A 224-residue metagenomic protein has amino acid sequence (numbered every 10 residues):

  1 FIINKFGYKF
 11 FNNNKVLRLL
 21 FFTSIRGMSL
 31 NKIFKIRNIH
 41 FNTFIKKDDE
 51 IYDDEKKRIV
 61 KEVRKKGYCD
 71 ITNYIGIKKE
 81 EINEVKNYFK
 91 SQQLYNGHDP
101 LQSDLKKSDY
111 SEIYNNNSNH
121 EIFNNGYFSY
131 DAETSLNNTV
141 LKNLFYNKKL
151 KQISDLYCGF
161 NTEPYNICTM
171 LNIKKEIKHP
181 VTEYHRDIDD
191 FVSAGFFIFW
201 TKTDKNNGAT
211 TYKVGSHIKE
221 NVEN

Functional and structural regions predicted by a protein language model:
N4-F10, N14-K65, I71-T182: Non-heme Fe(II)-dependent double-stranded beta-helix
E50, K205-N224: Double-stranded beta-helix
L171, I198-F199, Y212: Hydrophobic side chains in beta-strands
K175-K178, K202-K205, I218: Short, charged/polar surface micro-motifs in flexible loops or helix N-caps
E183-I188: A generic local secondary-structure boundary/capping motif
D189-K205: Short, conserved beta-strand element in jelly-roll/cupin
